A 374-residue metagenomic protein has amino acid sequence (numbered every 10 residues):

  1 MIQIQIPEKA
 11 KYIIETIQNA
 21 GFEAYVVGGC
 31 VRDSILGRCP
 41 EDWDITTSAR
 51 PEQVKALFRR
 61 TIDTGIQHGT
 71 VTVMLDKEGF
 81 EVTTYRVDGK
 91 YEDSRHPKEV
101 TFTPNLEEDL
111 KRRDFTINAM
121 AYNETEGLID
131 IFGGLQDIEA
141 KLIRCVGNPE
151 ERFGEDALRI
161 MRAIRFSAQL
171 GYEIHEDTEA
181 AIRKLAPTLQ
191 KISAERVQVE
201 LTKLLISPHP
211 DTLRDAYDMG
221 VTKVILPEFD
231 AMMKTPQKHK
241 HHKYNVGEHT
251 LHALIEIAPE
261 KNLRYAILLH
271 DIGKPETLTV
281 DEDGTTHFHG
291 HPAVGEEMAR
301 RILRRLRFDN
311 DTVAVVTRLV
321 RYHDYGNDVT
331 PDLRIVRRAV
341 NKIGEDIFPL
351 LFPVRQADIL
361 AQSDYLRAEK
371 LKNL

Functional and structural regions predicted by a protein language model:
M1-L374: Catalytic cores of the polymerase beta-like nucleotidyltransferase superfamily and closely associated nucleotide
